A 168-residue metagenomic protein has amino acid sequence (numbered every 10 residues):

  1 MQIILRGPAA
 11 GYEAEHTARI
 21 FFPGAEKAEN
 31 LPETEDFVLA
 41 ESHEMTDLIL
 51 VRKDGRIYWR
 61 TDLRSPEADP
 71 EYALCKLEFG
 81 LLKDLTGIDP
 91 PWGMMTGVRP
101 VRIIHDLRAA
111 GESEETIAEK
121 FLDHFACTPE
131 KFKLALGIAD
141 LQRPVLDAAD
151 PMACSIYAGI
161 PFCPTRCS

Functional and structural regions predicted by a protein language model:
M1-Q2, A18-I20, G24-C75: Short, well-ordered secondary-structure micro-motifs within conserved domains or adaptor modules
Q2-I4, S155: A structural signal for isolated positions on well-ordered beta-strands in alpha/beta enzyme cores
I4, R64-A68, A73-E119: Auxiliary alpha/beta "docking" domains used to position bulky ligands
L5-A10: Short, surface-exposed ligand-recognition loops at beta-strand->loop->(often short) alpha-helix junctions that present
Y12-T17, L77: Long, highly charged amphipathic alpha-helices
A14, F22-P23, K27, L39-A40 (+4 more regions): Extended interaction regions within the primary functional domain
L82-D89, A109-I156: N-terminal [4Fe-4S]-dependent radical SAM core
V98-H105, D140-S168: N-terminal pre-triad scaffold of radical SAM enzymes
